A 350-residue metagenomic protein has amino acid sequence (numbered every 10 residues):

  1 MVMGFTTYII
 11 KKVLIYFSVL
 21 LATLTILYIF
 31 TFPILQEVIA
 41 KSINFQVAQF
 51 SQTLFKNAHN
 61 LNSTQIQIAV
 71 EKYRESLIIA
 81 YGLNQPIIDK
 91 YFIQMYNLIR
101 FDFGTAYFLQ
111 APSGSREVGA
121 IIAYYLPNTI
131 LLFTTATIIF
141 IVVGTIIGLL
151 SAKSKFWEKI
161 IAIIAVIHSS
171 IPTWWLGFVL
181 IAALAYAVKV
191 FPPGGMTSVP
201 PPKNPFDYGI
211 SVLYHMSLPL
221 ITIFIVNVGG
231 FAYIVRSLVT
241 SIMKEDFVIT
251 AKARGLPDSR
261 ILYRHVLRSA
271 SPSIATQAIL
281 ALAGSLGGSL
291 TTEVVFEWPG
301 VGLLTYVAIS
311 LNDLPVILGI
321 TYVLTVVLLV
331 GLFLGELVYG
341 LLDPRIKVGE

Functional and structural regions predicted by a protein language model:
M1-I15, A58-T64, F156-E158, L341-E350: Transmembrane alpha-helical segments of polytopic membrane transport and secretion proteins
V2, I78-T145: An internal, D/E-rich "acidic patch" concept
M3-Y8, L24, Y28, F32 (+4 more regions): Transmembrane-helix boundary motif in ABC transporter permease subunits
T6, L126-P127, L131-W157, T173 (+1 more regions): Alpha-helical transmembrane segments of integral membrane proteins, especially multi-pass inner/plasma-membrane
T7-I10, L14, Q85-R100, G104 (+9 more regions): Membrane-interacting alpha-helical segments
L20-I88, V190-Y208: Hydrophobic alpha-helical transmembrane segments of membrane transport/permease proteins and related membrane-embedded
I26-Q36, I164-G195, T222-F224: Membrane-water interface segments at the C-terminal ends of transmembrane alpha-helices in multi-pass inner-membrane
Q65-R100, F296-A308: Short hydrophobic, aromatic-rich alpha-helical segments embedded in or entering the lipid bilayer of multi-pass
